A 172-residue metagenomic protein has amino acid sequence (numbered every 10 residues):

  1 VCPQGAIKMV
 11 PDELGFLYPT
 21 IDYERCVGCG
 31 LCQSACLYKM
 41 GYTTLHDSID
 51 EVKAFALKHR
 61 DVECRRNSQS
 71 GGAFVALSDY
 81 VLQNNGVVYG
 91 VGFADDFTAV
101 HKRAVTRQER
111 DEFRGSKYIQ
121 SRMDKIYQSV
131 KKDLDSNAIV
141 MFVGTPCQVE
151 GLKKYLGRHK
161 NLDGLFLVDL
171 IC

Functional and structural regions predicted by a protein language model:
V1-T20, L31-S48: Iron-sulfur cluster-binding cysteine motifs and their immediate structural context in ferredoxin-like electron-transfer
E24-R25: Short, charged amphipathic alpha-helical surface segments
M40-C172: Iron-sulfur-associated redox domains of electron-transfer enzymes in respiratory and anaerobic energy metabolism
